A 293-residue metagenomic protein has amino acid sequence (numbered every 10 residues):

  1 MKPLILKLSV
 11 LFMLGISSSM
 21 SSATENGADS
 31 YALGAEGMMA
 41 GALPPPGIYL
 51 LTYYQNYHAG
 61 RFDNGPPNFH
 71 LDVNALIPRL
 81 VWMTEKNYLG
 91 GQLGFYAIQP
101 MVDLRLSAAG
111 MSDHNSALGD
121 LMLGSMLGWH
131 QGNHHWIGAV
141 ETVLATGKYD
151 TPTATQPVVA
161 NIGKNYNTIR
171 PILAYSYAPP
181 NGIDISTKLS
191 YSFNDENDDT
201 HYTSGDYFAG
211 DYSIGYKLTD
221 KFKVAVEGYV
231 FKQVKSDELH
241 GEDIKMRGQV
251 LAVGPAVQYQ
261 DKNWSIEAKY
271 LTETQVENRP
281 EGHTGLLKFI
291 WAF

Functional and structural regions predicted by a protein language model:
M1-Y31: Cleavable N-terminal export/targeting peptides
S22-W82: N-terminal, post-signal peptide beta-strand-biased segments of exported outer-membrane/organellar beta-barrel and other
T24-N26, M39-G47, T84-G94, A108 (+4 more regions): Short loop/turn motifs that connect adjacent beta-strands in outer-membrane beta-barrel proteins
G27, G34, Q55-Y57, H201-F293: Outer membrane beta-barrel transmembrane domains
A28, P66-N74, M111-L118, V158-N167 (+3 more regions): Replace "Gram-negative outer membrane beta-barrel proteins" with "bacterial and organellar outer membrane beta-barrel
A40, T52, P78-W82, L123-W129 (+6 more regions): Residues on the lipid-exposed face of transmembrane beta-strands in outer-membrane beta-barrel proteins
L50-N56, F95-M101, G138-L144, T187-Y191 (+3 more regions): Transmembrane beta-barrel strands of outer-membrane/channel proteins
M101-N197, Y202-T203, Q260: Outer-membrane pore/translocation modules
